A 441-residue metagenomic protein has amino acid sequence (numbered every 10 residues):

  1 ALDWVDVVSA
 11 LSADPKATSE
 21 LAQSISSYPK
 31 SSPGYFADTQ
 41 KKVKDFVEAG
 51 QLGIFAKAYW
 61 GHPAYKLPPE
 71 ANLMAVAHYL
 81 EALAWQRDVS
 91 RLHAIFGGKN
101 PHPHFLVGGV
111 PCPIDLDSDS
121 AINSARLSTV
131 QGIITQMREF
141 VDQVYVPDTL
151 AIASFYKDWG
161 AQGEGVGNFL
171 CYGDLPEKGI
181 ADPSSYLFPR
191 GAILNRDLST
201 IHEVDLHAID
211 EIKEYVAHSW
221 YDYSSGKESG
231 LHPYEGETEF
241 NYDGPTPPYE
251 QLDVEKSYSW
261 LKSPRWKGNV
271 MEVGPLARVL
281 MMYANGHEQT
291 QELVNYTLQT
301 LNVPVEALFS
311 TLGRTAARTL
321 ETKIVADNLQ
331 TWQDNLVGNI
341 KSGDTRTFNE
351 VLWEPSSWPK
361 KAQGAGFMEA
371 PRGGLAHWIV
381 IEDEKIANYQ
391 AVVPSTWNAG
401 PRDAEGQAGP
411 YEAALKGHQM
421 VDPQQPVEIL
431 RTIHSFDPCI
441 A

Functional and structural regions predicted by a protein language model:
A1-R372, D383, V393-A441: Active-site bordering "gate/hinge" segments that shape substrate access to catalytic or cofactor-binding pockets
H377, E382: A translation/RNA-centric and nucleic-acid-associated enzymatic feature enriched in Class II aminoacyl-tRNA synthetases
